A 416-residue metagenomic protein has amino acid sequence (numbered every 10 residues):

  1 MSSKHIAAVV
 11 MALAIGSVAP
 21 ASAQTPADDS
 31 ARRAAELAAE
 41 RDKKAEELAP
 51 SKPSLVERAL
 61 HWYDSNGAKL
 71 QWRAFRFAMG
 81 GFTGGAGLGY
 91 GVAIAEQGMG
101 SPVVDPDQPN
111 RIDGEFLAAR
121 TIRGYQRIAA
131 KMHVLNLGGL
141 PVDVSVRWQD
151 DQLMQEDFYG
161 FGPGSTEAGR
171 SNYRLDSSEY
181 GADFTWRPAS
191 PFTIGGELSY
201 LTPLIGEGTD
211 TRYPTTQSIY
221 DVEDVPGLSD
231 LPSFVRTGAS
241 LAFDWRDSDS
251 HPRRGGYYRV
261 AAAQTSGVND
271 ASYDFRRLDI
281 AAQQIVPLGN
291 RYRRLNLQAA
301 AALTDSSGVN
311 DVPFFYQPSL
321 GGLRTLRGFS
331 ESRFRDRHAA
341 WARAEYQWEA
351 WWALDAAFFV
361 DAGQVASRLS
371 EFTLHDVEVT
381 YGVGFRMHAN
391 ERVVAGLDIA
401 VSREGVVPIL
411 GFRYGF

Functional and structural regions predicted by a protein language model:
Q24-S145, Y220-P252, L323, D336-A340 (+5 more regions): Outer-membrane beta-barrel initiation region
F77-G81, G114-R120, V144-M154, Y159-G162 (+8 more regions): Transmembrane beta-barrel strands of outer-membrane/channel proteins
V92-E96, A130-V134, A182-W186, L198 (+8 more regions): Residues on the lipid-exposed face of transmembrane beta-strands in outer-membrane beta-barrel proteins
Q97-S101, A119-Y125, L137, D151-Q155 (+8 more regions): Sequence/structural signature of outer-membrane beta-barrel proteins
E115-A118, S165-R170, V222-L228, Q264-D270 (+2 more regions): Extracellular loop and loop/strand-boundary signature of outer-membrane beta-barrel proteins
R127-M132, E156-G164, G206-T215, P252-R254 (+4 more regions): Outer-membrane beta-barrel translocator domains and adjoining extracellular loop/strand segments of Gram-negative
V144-W186, A300-L320, A395-I399, E404-Y414: Outer-membrane beta-barrel translocator/channel fold
P287-A362, S367: Extracytoplasmic gating/loop element in the C-terminal half of outer-membrane beta-barrel translocons and assembly
